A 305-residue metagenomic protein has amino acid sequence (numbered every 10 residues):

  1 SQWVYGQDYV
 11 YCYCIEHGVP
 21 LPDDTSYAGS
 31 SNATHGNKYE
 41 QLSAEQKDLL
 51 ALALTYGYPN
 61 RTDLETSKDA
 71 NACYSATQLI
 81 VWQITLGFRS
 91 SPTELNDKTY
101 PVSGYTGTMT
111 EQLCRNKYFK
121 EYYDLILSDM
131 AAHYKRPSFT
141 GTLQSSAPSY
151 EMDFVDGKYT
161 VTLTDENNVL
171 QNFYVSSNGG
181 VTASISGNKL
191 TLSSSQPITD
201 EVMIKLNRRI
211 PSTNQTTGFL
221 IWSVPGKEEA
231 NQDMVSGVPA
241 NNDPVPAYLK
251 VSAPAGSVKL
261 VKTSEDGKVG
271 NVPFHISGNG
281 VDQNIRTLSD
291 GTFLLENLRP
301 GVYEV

Functional and structural regions predicted by a protein language model:
S1-K135: Short, surface-exposed polybasic-aromatic patches that bind anionic ligands, especially phosphate groups
R89-P254: Acidic/charged, solvent-exposed loop-and-adjacent secondary-structure segments enriched in E/D, K/R, S/T, and G/P
D165, K259-G270: Structural motif
D165, S176-S177, S264, G278 (+1 more regions): Acidic surface patches and DE-rich sequence motifs
P197-T199, T292-E304: Short Pro-Gly-centered beta-turn/loop motif in secreted/extracellular proteins
P273-I276: Hydrophobic beta-strand segments
N279-N297: Short, acidic Ser/Thr/Gly-rich low-complexity loop/linker segments typical of extracellular and cell-surface proteins
